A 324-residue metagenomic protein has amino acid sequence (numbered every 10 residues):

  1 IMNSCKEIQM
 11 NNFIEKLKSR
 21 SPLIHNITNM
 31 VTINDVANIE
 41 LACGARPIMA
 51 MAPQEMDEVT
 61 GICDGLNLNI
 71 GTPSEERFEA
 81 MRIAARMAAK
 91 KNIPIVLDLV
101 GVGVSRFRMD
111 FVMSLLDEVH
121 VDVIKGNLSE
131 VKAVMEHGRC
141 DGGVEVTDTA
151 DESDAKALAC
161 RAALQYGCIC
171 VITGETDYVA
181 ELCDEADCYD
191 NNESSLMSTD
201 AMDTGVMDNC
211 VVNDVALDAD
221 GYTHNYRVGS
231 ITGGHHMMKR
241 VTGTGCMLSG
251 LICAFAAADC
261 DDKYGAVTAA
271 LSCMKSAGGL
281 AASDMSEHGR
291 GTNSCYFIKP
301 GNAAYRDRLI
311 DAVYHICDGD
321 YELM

Functional and structural regions predicted by a protein language model:
C5-L97: Conserved N-terminal subdomain of the carbohydrate kinase-like
N26, I48-A50, I95-L99, V123-L128 (+1 more regions): General beta-strand structural signal in soluble alpha/beta enzymes
A88, I93-D117, V123: Glycine/small-residue-rich loop that forms an oxyanion/phosphate-binding "nest" at active or ligand-binding sites
R108-D203, M207-R227: Conserved phosphate/ATP/ADP-binding segment of small-molecule kinases
A133, R240-S272: Short, small-residue alpha-helix embedded
L158-A159, A163, K263-G278: Short, well-structured alpha-helical segments that form the helix of a local strand-helix-strand
G229-G243: Short pre-catalytic strand/loop immediately N-terminal to key active-site residues, enriched for Gly-Thr
S276-M324: Charged C-terminal helix
